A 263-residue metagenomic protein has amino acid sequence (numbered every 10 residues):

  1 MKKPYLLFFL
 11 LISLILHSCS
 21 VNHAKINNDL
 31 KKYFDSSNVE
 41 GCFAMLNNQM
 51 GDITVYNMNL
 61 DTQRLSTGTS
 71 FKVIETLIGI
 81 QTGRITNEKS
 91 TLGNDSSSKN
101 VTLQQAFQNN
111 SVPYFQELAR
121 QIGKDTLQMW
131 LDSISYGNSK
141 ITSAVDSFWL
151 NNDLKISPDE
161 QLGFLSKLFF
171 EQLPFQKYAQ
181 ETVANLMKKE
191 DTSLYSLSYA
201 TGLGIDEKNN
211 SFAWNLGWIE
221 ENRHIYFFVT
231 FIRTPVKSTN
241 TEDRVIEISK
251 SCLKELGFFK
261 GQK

Functional and structural regions predicted by a protein language model:
M1-I26: Bacterial Sec-dependent N-terminal signal peptides
C19-D61: Beta-lactamase-like hydrolase cores
V21-K31, S37, R120-G123, F169-T192 (+1 more regions): Structured C-terminal helix/loop/strand segments within mature extracytoplasmic catalytic/sensor domains
I26, Q81-S97, F175-Q180: Short, well-structured active-site flanking segments
R64-E88, A106, F228: Active-site SXXK
T86-N109, T126, W130-K140: Active-site helix/loop module of the DD-peptidase/beta-lactamase fold, centered on the serine-lysine SxxK catalytic
E117-F170: Mid-domain, small-residue-enriched loop/turn segments at the edges of structured enzyme/sensor domains
